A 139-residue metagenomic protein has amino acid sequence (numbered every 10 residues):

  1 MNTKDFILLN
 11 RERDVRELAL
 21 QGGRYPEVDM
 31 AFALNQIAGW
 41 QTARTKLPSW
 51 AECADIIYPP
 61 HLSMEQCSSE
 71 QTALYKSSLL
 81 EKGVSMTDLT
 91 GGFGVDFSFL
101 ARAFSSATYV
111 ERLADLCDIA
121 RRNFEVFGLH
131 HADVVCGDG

Functional and structural regions predicted by a protein language model:
M1-G139: SAM-dependent transferase fold signal centered on methyltransferase-like domains, encompassing both Class I
